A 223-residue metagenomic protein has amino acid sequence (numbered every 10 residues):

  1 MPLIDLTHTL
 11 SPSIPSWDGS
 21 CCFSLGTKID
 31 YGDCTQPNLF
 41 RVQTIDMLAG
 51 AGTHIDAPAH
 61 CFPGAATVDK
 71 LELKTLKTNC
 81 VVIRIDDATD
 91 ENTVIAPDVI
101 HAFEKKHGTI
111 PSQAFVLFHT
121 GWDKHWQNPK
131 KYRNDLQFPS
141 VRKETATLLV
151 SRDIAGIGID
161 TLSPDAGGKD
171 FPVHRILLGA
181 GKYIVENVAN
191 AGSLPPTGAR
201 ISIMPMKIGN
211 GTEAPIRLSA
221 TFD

Functional and structural regions predicted by a protein language model:
M1-D223: Active-/binding-site microenvironments in catalytic and ligand-binding cores
